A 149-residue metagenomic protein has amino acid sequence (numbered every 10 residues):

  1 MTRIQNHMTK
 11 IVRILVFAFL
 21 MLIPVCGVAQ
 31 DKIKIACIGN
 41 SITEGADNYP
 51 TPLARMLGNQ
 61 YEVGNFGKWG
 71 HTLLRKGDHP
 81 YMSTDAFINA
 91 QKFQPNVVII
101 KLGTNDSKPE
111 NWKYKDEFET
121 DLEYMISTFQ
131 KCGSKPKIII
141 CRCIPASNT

Functional and structural regions predicted by a protein language model:
M1-H7, D31-K32, Q60-E62, S127-K131 (+1 more regions): Bimodal feature
M1-Q30: Bacterial Sec-dependent N-terminal signal peptides
F17-L20, K108, T149: Enrichment for repetitive, rod-forming helical segments
A18-L20, Q94, E119, Q130: Compositionally biased, low-structure terminal segments
M21, A29, R55, G67 (+1 more regions): A generic structural signal for short, solvent-exposed coil/turn residues that cap or connect secondary-structure
D31-C37, I42-E123, S147: Conserved SGNH/GDSL esterase-like catalytic core that processes O-acyl groups on lipids and polysaccharides
K101-N105, T128-T149: Active-site segments of SGNH/GDSL-like serine hydrolases that catalyze O-acetyl group transfer/hydrolysis on lipids
